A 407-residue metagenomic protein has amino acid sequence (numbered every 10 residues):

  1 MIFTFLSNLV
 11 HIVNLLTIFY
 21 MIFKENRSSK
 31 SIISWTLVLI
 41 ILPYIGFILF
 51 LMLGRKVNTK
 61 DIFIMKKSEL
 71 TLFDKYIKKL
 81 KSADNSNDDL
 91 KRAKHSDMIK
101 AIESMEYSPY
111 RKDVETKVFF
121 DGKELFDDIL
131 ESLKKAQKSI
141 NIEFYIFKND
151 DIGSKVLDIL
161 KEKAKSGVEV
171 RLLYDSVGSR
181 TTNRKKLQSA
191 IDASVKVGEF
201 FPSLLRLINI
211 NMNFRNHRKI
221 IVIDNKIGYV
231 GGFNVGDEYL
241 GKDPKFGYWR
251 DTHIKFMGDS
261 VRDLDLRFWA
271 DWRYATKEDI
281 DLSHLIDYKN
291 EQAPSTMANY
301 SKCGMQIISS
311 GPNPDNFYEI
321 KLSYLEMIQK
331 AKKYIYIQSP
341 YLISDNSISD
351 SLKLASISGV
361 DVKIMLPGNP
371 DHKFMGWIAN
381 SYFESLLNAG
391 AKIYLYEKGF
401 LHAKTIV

Functional and structural regions predicted by a protein language model:
M1-L322, E326, K330, L354 (+4 more regions): N-terminal localization/anchoring segments of enzymes in phospholipid and broader phosphate metabolism
I146-D151, I337-D345: Short, glycine-rich nucleotide/cofactor-binding loops
P314, L342, K373-W377: Short, well-ordered coil↔helix boundary/capping segments
A331-K333, Y341-K363, P367, D371-H372: Helical hairpin unit composed of two closely spaced alpha helices linked by a short loop
V360, G368, H372-V407: C-terminal structural cap/anchor segments
